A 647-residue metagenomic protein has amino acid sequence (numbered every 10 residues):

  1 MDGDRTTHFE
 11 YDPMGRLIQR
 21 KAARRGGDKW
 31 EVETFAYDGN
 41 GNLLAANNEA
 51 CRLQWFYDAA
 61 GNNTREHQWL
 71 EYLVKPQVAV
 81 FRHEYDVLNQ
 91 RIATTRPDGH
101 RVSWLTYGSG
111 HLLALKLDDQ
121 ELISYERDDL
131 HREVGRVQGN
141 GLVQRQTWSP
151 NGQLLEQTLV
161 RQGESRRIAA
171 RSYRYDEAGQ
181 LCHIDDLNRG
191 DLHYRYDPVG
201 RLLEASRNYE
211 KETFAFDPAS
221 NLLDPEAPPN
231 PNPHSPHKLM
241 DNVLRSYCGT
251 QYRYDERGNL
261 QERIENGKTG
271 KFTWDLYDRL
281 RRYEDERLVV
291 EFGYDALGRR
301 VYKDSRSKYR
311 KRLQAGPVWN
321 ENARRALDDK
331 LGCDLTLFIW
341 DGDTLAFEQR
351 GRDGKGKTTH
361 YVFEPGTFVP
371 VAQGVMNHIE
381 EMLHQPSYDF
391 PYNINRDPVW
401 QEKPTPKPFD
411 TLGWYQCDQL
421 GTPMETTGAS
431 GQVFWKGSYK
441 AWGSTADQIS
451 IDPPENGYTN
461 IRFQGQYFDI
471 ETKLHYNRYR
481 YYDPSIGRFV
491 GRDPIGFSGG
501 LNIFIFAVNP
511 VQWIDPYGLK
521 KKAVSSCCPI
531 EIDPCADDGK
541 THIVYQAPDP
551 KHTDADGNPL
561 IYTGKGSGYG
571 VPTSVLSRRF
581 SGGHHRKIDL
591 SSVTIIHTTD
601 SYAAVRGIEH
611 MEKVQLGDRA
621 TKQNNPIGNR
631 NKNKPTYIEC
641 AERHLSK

Functional and structural regions predicted by a protein language model:
M1-F9, Q19-G26, A45-C51, R65-V74 (+18 more regions): Beta-turn initiation residues at beta-strand->coil junctions
F9, F35, W55, H83 (+20 more regions): A residue-level detector for well-ordered beta-strand positions
D224, P228-K238, D329, H378-R478 (+1 more regions): A motif-centric feature for acidic-aromatic and gly/ser/thr-rich catalytic loops and repeats
R300, R306, M376, T426 (+4 more regions): Short, low-complexity export/processing leader segments characterized by acidic and small residues
D304-W319, A372-N395: Internal, charge-rich low-complexity segments
C333, I339, A346-F347, T358 (+2 more regions): Carboxylate/His-rich catalytic cores and anion/metal-binding grooves
K522-K647: Catalytic toxin/effector domains delivered as secreted proteins or via bacterial secretion systems
